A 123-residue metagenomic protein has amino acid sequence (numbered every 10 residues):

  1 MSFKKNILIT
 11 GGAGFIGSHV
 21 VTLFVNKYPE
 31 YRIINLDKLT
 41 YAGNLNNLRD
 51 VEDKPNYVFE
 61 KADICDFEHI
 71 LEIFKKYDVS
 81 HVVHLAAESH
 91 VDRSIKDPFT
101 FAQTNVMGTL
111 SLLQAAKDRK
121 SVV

Functional and structural regions predicted by a protein language model:
M1-V123: N-terminal Rossmann-like NAD(P)+-binding domain of SDR-like oxidoreductases, especially those catalyzing
